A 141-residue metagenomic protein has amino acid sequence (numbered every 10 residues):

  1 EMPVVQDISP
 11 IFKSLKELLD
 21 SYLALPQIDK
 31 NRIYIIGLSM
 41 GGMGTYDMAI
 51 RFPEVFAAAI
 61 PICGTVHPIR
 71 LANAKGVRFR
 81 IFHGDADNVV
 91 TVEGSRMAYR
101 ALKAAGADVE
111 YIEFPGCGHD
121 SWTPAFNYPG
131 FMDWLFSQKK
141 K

Functional and structural regions predicted by a protein language model:
M2-I8, A86-N88, S121: Second-shell loop/turn segments in exported
M2-M40, V55: Gly/Ser-rich "nucleophile elbow"/oxyanion-hole loop immediately N-terminal to the catalytic nucleophile in hydrolases
L18, Y46, C63-A72, E93 (+1 more regions): Alpha-helical scaffolding within the catalytic cores of extracellular/periplasmic polymer-degrading hydrolases
I28, M40-G41, A72-K75, A104-A105: Extracellular/periplasmic catalytic domains that process cell-envelope and extracellular macromolecules
I35-G37, I62, F82: Short beta-strand immediately N-terminal to the catalytic nucleophile in serine-hydrolase-like folds
G42-P53: Short glycine-enriched nucleophile-adjacent loop and the immediately C-terminal alpha-helix near the catalytic center
E54-T65: A conserved short beta-strand
R78-F82, N88-K141: C-terminal catalytic histidine-bearing segment of alpha/beta-hydrolase fold enzymes
